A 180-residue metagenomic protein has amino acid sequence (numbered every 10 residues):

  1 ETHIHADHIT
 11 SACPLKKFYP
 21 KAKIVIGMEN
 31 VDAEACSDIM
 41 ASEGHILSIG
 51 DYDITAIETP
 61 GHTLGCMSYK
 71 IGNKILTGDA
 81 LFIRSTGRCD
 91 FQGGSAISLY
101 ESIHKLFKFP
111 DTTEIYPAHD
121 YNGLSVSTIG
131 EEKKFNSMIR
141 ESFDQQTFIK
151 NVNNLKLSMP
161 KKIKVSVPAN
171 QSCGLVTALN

Functional and structural regions predicted by a protein language model:
E1-A56, K134-F135: Active-site HxH/HxHxD metal-binding segment of metal-dependent hydrolases
H3-I4, G94, R140: Residues that cap or flank secondary-structure elements
T10, G93-G94, F143: Residue-level signal for the nucleotide or nucleotide-sugar donor/cofactor binding architecture
S11-P14, C89, S127-I129: Short amphipathic alpha-helical segments
G27, T63, T128: Residue-level signal for threonine
E34-G123: Catalytic core of the metallo-beta-lactamase
E101-E114, A118-N180: Accessory terminal helices/loops
